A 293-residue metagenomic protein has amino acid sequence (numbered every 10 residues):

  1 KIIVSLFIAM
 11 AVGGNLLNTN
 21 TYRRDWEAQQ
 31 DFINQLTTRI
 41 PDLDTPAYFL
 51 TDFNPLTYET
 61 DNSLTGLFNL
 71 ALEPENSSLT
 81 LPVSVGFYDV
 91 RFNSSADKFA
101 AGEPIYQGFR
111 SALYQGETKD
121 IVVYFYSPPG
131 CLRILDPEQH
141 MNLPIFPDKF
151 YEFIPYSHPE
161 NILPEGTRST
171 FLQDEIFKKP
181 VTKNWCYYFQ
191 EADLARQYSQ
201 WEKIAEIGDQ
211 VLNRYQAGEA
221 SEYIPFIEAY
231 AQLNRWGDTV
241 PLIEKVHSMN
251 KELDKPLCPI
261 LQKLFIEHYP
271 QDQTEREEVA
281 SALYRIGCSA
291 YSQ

Functional and structural regions predicted by a protein language model:
K1-N15: Signature aromatic-anchored transmembrane alpha helix within multi-pass, membrane-resident enzymes that catalyze glycan
A11-I40: Hydrophobic alpha-helical transmembrane segments in integral membrane proteins
T38-T45, F53-Q293: C-terminal luminal/periplasmic domains and tails of membrane-associated envelope-modifying transferases
